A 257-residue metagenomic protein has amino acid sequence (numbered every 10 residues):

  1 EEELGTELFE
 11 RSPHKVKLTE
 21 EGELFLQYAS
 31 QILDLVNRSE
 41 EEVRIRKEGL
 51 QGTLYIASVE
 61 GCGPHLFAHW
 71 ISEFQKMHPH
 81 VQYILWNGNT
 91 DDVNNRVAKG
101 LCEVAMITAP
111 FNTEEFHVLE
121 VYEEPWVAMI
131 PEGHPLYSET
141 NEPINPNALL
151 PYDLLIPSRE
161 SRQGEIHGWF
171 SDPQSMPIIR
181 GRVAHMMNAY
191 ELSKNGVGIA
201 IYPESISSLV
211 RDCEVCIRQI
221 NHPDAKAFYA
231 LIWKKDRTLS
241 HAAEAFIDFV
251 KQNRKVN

Functional and structural regions predicted by a protein language model:
E1-L18: A short LG(V/I)-centered, amphipathic sequence patch enriched for acidic residue(s) preceding the LG motif
E2-L4, F25-K47: Alpha-helical linker/hinge and terminal dimerization helices associated with HTH transcriptional regulators
Q51-E114, V183: Central regulatory/effector-binding core of bacterial HTH transcription factors
L66, C216-N257: A late-sequence structural motif
V97-I107, W126, S193-A200: Alpha-to-beta junction loops
T113-E120, E124, N188-D236: Beta-alpha-beta core module
T113-L154: Flexible hinge/capping segments at coil-to-helix
Y137, E142-P146, Y152-Q174, L239-I247 (+1 more regions): Secondary-structure junction motif
